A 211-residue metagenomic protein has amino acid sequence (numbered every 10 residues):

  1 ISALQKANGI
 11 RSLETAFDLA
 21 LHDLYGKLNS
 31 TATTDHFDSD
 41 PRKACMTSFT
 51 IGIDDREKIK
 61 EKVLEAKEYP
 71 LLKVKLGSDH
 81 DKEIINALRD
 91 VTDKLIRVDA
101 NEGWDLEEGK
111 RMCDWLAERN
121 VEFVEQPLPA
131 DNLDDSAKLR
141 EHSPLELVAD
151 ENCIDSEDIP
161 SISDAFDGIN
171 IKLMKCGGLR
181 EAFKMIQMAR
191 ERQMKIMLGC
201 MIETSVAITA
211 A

Functional and structural regions predicted by a protein language model:
I1-I96, N101-K110, D114-E118: N-terminal capping/lid subdomain adjacent to the active-site entrance of alpha/beta enzymes
V74, D79-M201, S205-T209: Catalytic core of soluble alpha/beta enzymes
